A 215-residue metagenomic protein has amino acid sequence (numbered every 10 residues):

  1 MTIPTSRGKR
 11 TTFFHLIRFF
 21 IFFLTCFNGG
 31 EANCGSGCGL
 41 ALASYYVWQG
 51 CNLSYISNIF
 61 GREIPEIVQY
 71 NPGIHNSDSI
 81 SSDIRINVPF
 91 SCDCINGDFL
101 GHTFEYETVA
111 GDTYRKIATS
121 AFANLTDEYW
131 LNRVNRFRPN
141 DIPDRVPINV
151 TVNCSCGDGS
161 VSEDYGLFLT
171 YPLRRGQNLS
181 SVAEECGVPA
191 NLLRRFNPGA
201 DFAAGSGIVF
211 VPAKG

Functional and structural regions predicted by a protein language model:
T2-R7, F20-G37: N-terminal signal peptide
G8-T11, I84: Intrinsically disordered, low-complexity regulatory segments of nuclear proteins
R10-F13, I142: A mid-sequence interfacial segment
T12-F22: Sec-dependent signal peptide recognition, specifically the positively charged N-region followed immediately by
G30-G39, E63-G101, D127-E163, A190-G215: Extracellular LysM carbohydrate-binding repeats and other cell-envelope/extracellular binding modules
E31-E63, F90-D127, C156-L192: Primarily a LysM-type cell-wall glycan-binding module
